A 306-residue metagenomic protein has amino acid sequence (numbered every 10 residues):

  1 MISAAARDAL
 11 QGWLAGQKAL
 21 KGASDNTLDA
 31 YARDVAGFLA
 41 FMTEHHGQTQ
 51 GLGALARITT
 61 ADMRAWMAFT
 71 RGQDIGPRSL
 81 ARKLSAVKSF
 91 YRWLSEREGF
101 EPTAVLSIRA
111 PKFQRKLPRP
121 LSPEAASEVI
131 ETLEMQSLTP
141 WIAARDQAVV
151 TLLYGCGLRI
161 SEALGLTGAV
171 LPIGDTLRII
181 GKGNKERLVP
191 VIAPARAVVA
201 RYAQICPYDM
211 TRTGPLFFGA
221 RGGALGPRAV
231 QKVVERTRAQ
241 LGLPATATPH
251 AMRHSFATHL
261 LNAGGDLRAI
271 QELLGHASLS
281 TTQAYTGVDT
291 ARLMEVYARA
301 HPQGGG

Functional and structural regions predicted by a protein language model:
M1-G306: Conserved catalytic core of the tyrosine transesterase superfamily
